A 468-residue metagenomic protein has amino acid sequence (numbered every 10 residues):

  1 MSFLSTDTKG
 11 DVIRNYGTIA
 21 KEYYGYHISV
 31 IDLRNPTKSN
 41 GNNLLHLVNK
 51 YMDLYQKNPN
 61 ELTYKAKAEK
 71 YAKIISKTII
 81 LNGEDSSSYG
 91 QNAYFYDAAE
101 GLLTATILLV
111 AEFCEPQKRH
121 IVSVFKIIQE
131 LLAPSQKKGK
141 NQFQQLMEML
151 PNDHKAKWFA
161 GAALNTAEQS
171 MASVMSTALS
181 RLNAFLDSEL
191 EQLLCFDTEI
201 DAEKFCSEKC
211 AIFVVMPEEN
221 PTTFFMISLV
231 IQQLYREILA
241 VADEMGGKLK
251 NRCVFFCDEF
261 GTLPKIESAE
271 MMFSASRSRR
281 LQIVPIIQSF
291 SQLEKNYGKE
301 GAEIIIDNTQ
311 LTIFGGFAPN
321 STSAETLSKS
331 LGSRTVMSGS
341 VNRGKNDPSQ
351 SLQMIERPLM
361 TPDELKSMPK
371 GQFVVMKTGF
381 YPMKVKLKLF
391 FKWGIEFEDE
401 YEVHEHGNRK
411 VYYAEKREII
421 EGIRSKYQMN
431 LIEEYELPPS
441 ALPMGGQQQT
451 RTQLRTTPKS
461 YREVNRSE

Functional and structural regions predicted by a protein language model:
M1-L281, N296-K299, D363-K384, K392-G394 (+1 more regions): P-loop NTPase motor domains
F273-V374: Conserved ATP-driven motor cores of ASCE-family P-loop NTPases powering translocation/secretion/packaging/pilus
K388: Short, surface-exposed polybasic-aromatic patches that bind anionic ligands, especially phosphate groups
